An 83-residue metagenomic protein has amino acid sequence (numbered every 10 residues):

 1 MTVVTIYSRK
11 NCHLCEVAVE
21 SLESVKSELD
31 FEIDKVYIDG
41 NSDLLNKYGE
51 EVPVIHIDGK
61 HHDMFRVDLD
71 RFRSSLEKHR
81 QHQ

Functional and structural regions predicted by a protein language model:
M1-E23: Local sequence-structure signature of Cys/Sec-based thiol-disulfide redox active-site neighborhoods
V3, E28-E32: A generic structural signal for alpha->beta connector loops
V17-E20, N46-K47, V67: Generic recognition of short, well-ordered alpha-helical segments
L22, K26, L76: Conserved hydrophobic residues forming the short capping helix/wall of the S-adenosyl-L-methionine
F31-S42: Thiol-based oxidoreductase modules, predominantly thioredoxin-like and allied folds used for disulfide exchange
G49-I55: Structural micro-motif
I57-H82: Non-catalytic, surface beta->alpha helical segment in thiol-disulfide oxidoreductase systems
